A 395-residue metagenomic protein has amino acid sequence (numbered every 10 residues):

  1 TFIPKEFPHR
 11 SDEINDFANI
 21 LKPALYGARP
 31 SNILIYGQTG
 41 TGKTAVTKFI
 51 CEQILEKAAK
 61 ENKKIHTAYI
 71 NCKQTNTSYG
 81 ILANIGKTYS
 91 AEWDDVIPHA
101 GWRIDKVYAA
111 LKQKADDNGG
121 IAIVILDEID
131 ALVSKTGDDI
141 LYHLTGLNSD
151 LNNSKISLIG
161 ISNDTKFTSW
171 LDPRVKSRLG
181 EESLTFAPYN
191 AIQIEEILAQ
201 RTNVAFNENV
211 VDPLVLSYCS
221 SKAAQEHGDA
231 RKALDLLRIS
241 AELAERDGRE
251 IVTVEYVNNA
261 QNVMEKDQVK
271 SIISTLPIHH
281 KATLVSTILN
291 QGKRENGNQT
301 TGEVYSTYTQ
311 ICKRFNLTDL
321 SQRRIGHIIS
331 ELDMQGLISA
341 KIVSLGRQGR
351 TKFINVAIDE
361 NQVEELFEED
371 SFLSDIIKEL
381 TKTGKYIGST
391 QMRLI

Functional and structural regions predicted by a protein language model:
T1, A28-P30, Q74-N84, T88-I197 (+5 more regions): Mid-core helix/loop region of P-loop NTP-binding domains shared across ATPases and GTPases
T1-S31, Q53-E56, R393-I395: A short, basic N-terminal segment
A28-C51, Q74: Walker A/P-loop nucleotide-binding motif
N32-L34, K57-Q74: Conserved catalytic segments around the Walker B and adjacent sensor/switch elements of P-loop NTPase domains
A224-A230, R238-I251, Q291-R294, C312-K313 (+1 more regions): AAA+ ATPase "lid" subdomain C-terminal helix
L243-E265: Conserved C-terminal helix/linker of AAA+ ATPases
V257-E303: Winged-helix-like regulatory helical subdomains adjacent to P-loop NTPase cores
Q291-I395: Terminal-proximal interaction/regulatory segments of ATP-powered molecular machines
